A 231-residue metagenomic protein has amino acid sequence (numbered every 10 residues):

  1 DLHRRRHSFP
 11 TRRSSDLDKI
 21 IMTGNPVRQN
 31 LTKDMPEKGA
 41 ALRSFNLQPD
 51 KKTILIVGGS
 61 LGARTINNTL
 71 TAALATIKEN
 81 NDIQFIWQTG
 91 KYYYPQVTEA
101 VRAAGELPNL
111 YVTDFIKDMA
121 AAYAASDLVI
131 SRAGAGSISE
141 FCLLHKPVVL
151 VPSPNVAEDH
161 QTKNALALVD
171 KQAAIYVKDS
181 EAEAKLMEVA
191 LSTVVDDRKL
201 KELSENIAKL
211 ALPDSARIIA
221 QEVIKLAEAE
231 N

Functional and structural regions predicted by a protein language model:
H3-N231: Nucleotide-activated sugar donor-binding and catalytic core shared by glycosyltransferases and related lipid-linked
